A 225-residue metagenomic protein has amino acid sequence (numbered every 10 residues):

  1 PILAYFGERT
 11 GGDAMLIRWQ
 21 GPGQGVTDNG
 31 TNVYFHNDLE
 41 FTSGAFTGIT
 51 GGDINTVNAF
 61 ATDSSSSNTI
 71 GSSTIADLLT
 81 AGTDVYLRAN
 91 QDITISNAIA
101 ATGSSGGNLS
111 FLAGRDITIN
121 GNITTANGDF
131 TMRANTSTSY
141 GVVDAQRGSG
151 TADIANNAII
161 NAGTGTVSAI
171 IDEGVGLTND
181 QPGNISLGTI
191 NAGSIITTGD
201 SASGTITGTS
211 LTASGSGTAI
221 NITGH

Functional and structural regions predicted by a protein language model:
P1, N29, G82-D84, N157-A158: Glycine-centered loop/turn motifs
P1-T50: Acidic/polar, compositionally biased interaction segments
Y5, E40-T69, L79-T80, S137-A152 (+1 more regions): Polar, low-hydrophobicity, Gly/Ser/Thr/Asn/Asp-enriched low-complexity stretches outside signal peptides
G7-R9, P22-Q24, D92, D116 (+1 more regions): Short, glycine-/Ser/Thr-/acidic-enriched flexible segments
G23-G25, G183, I220: Generic low-complexity segments that are intrinsically disordered, proline-rich and/or Lys/Arg-biased
D28-T42, G71-I75, T198-D200, T218-I220: General structural signal for secondary-structure boundaries
G48, T56-S67, T83-N90, G106-G114 (+5 more regions): Well-ordered beta-strand segments characteristic of repetitive beta-sheet solenoids
I70-L79, I93-G103, I117-T125, G141-G163 (+2 more regions): Short, T/G/N/S-enriched strand-turn elements that build extracellular solenoid repeat scaffolds
